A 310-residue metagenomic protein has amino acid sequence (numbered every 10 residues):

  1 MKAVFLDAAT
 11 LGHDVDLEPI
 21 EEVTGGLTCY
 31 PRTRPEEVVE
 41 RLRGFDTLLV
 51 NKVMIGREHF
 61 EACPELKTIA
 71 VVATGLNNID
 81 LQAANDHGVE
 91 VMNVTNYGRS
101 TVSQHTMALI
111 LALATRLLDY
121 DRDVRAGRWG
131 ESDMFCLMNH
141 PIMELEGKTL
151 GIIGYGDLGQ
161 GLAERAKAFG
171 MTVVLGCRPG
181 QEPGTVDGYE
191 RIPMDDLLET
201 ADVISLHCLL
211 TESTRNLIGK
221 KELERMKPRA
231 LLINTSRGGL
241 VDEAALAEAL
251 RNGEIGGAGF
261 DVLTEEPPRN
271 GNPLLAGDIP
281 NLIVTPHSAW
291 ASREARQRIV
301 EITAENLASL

Functional and structural regions predicted by a protein language model:
M1-F45: N-terminal glycine-/charge-rich "phosphate-binding" loop or analogous flexible N-terminal tail
P31, V72-A73, V89-S100: Short beta->alpha connector loops at strand-helix junctions that form conserved, small/polar/Pro-enriched
F45, C63, T200-A201: An anion/phosphate-binding loop that grips the pyrophosphate of nucleotide cofactors and donors
V53, T74, D202, C208-L210 (+2 more regions): Short glycine-/small-residue-rich Rossmann-like dinucleotide-binding loops
M54-L66, L81, S213-L232: Rossmann-fold NAD(P) dinucleotide-binding segment
H87, T95-T149: Phosphate-binding beta-alpha-beta segment of Rossmann-like dinucleotide-binding domains, i.e., the NAD(P)
C136-P228: Rossmann-like dinucleotide/phosphate-binding beta-alpha-beta segment
R229, T235-L310: Rossmann-like dinucleotide-binding domain for NAD(H)/NADP(H)
